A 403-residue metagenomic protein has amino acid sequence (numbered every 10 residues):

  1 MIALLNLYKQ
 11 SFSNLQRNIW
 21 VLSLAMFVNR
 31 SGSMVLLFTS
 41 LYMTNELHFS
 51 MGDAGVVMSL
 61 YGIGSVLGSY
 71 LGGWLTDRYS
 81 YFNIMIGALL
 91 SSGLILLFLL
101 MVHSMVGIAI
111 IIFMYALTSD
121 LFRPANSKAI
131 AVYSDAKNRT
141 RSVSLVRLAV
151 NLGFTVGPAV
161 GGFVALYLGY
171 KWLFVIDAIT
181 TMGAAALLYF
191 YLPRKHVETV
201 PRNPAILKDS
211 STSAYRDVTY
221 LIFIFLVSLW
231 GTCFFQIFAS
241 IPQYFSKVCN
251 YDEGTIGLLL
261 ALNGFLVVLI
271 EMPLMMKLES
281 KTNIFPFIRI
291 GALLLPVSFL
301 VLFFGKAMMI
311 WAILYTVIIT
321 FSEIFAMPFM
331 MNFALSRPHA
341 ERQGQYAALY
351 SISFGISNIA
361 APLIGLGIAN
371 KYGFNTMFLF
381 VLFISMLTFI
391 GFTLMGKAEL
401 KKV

Functional and structural regions predicted by a protein language model:
M1-Q16, R194-I224: Juxtamembrane intracellular "pre-TM" segments in multi-pass secondary transporters
Q16-G62, L221-I222, L226, G231-L259: Helix-loop boundary and gating motifs at the non-cytosolic
M34, G62-V66, Y70, F154-T155 (+2 more regions): Residue-level signature of mid-helix packing/kink "hotspots" within the transmembrane helices of 12-pass Major
S69-S80, E271-N283: Helix-to-loop junctions at the C-terminal end of transmembrane segments in multipass secondary transporters
N83-L97, P286-L300: Structural signature of the two symmetry-related core transmembrane helices
I112-V150: Cytoplasmic helix-loop-helix junction between adjacent transmembrane helices in 12-TM secondary transporters
L173-Y189, F378-T393: Symmetry-related core transmembrane helices of the 12-TM Major Facilitator Superfamily/SLC fold
R342-N370: A late C-terminal transmembrane helix in Major Facilitator Superfamily
